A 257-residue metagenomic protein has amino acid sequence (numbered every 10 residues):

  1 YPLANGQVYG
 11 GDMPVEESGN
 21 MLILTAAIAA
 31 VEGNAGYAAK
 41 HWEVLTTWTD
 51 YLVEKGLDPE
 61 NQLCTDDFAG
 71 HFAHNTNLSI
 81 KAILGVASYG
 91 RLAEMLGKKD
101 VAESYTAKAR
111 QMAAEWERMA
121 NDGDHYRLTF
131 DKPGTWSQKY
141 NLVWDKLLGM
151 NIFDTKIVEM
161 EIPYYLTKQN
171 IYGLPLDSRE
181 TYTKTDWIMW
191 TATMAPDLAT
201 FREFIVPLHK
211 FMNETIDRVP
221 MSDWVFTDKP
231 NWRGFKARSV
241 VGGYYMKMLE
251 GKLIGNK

Functional and structural regions predicted by a protein language model:
Y1-A4, L63-G70, F226: Short linear capping/connector segments at secondary-structure termini
Y1-D58, N75-Y89, A93: Aromatic-rich carbohydrate-recognition surfaces in CAZymes
Y1-E16, N75-I80, R110-V206, K210 (+3 more regions): Extended ligand-binding clefts on enzyme/binding-domain cores
N20-G36, K81-K98, Y140-D154, W187-T200 (+2 more regions): Well-ordered alpha-helical scaffold segments within catalytic/enzyme domains
I28, L45, L52, Y89 (+5 more regions): Alpha-helical solenoid scaffolds that mediate protein-protein interactions, centered on TPR/SEL1-like repeats but also
Y37-E54, S104-A109, L148-P163: An acidic intrinsically disordered interaction segment
V44, D58-N61, D66, H74-I83 (+4 more regions): Membrane translocator/pore-forming domains, dominated by Gram-negative outer-membrane beta-barrels
P207, S222-K257: Terminal, non-catalytic domain-edge segments
